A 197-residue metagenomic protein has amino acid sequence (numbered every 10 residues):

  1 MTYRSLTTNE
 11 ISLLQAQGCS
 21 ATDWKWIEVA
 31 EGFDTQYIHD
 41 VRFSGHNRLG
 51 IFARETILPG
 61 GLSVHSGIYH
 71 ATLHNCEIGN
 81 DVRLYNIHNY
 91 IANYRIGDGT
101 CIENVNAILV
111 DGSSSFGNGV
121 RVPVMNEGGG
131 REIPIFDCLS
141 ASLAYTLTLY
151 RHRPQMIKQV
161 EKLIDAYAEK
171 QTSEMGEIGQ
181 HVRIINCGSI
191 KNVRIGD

Functional and structural regions predicted by a protein language model:
M1-D197: Domain-scale signature associated with acetyltransferase and cell-envelope carbohydrate enzymes
